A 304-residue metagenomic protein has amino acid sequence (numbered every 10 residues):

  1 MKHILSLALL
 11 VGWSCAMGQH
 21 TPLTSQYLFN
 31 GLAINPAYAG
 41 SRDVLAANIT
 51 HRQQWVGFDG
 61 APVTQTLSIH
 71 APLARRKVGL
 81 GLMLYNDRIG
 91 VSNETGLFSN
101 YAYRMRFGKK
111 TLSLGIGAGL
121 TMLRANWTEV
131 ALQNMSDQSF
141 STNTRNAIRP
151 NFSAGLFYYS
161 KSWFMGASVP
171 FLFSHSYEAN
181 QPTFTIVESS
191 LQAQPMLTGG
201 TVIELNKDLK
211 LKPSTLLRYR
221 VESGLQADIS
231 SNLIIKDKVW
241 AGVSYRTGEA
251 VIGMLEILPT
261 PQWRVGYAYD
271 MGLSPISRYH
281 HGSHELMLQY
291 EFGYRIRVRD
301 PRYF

Functional and structural regions predicted by a protein language model:
I4-W13: Sec-dependent N-terminal signal peptides
Q19-F304: Subset of outer-membrane beta-barrel
